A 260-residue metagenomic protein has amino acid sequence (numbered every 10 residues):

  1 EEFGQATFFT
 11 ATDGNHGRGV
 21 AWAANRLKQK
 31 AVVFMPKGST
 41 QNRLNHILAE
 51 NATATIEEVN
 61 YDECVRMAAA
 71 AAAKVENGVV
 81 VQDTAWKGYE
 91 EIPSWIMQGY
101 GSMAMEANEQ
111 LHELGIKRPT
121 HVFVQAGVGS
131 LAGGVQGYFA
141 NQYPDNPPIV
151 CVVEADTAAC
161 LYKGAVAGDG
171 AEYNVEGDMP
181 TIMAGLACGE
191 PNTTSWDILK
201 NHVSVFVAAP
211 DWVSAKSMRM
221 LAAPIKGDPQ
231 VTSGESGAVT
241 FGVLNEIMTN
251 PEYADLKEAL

Functional and structural regions predicted by a protein language model:
E1, K74-Q82, G101-A104, N108 (+2 more regions): Acidic-glycine-rich active-site phosphate/pyrophosphate-binding loop
E2-F9, R18-A73, C160-N174: Active-site-proximal loop->helix
T10-A11, F34, Q125, V153: Structural motif
A11-R26, Q41-L44, Q125-Q136, A158-Y162 (+1 more regions): Short glycine/serine/threonine-rich phosphate/pyrophosphate-binding segments that cradle anionic phosphate groups
A31, A54, V79-V80, V150 (+1 more regions): Hydrophobic beta-strand scaffold residues
D62-M67, W86-N201, E246-L260: Glycine-rich phosphate/pyrophosphate-binding loop at beta-loop-alpha junctions
V75, P191-A259: Active-site-adjacent helical/loop segments in soluble small-molecule enzymes
